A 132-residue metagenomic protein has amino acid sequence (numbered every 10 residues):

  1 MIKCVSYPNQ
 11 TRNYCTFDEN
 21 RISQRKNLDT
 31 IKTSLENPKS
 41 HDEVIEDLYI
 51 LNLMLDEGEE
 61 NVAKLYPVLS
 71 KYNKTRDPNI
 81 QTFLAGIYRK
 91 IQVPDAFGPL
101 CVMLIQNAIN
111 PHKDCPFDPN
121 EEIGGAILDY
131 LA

Functional and structural regions predicted by a protein language model:
M1-R12, A132: Non-Sec secretion/translocation targeting segments of pathogen effectors
I2, S40-E43: Intrinsically disordered, low-complexity Ser/Thr/Pro-rich tracts
Y7, T16, T75: Acidic surface patches and DE-rich sequence motifs
N9-T11, R21, R25-L35: Short terminal alpha-helical segments
N13-I22, D42-E60, P67-K71, N79-V93 (+2 more regions): Structural detector for internal amphipathic alpha-helices that build alpha-solenoid repeat scaffolds
N27, I31-K32, L65-L69, L100-L104: Buried hydrophobic core positions in alpha-solenoid tandem helical repeats
